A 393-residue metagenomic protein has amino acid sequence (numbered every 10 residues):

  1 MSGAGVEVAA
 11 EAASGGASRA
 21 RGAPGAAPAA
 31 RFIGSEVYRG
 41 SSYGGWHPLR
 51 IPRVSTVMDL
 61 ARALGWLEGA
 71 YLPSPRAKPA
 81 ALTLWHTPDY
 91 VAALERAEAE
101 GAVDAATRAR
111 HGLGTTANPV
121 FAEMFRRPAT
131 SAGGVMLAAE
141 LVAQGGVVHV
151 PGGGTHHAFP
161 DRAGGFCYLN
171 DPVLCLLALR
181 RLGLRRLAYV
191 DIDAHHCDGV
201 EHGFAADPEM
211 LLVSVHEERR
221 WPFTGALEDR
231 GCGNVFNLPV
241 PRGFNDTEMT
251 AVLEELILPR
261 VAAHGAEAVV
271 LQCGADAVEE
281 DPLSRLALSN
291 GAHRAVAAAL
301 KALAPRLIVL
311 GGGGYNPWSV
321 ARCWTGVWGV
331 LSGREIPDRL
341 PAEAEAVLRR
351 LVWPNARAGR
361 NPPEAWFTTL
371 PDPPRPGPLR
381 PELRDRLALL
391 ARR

Functional and structural regions predicted by a protein language model:
S2-G5, A9-E11, G15-F32, R39 (+1 more regions): A general "terminal functional-core" signal
G5, A9-E11, A17-H86: N-terminal low-complexity, Ser/Thr- and acidic-residue-enriched intrinsically disordered segments
L60-R62, A99, A188: An N-terminal domain-start capping segment
P79-L82, V91-A93, A158: Short active-site-adjacent helix-start/loop capping segments
H86-E100: Short, structured active-site "lid" loops
